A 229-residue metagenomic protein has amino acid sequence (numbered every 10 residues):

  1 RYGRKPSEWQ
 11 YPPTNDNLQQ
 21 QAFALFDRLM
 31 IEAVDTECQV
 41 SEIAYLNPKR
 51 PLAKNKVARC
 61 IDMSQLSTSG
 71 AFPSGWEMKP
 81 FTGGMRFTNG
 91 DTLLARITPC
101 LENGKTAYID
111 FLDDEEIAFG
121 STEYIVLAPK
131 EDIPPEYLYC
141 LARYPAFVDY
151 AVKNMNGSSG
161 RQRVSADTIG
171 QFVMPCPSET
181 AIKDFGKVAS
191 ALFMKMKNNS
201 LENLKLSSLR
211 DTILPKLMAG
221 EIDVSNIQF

Functional and structural regions predicted by a protein language model:
R1-A53, S69, E179-S225: Non-catalytic DNA-recognition/assembly elements of restriction-modification systems
E37, A58, Y124: A residue-level signal for beta-strand positions that form part of recognition/binding surfaces within mature
S41-A95, C100-I109, G120: Sequence-specific dsDNA recognition surfaces
N89-F147, M155-I169: A short beta-sheet element
V152: Conserved functional hotspots at enzyme active or ligand-binding sites that engage polyanionic ligands
